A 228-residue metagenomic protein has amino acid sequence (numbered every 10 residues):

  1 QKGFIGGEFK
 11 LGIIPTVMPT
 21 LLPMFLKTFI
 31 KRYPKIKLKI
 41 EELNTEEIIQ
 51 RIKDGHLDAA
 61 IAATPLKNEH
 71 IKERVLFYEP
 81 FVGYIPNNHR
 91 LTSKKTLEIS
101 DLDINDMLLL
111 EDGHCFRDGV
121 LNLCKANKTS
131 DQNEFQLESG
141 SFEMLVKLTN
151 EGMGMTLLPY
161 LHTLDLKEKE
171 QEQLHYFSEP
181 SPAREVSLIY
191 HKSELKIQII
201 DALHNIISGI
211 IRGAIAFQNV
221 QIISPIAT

Functional and structural regions predicted by a protein language model:
Q1-K10, I30-R32, L66-R74, S93-T96: Short helix-loop hinge/linker segments at domain boundaries
K2-Y33, K37-E42, E46-Q50, G119 (+2 more regions): N-terminal winged-helix
E8-G12, A60, Y84, L108 (+2 more regions): Short, well-ordered beta-strand segments
M24-T28, T45-F81, I85, N122 (+3 more regions): Short beta-strand-centered segments that line the small-molecule binding cleft or hinge of alpha/beta clamshell
K37-N44, A63-T64, S130-S141: Short beta-strand-to-loop elements that line the ligand-binding cleft of bilobed periplasmic-binding protein-like
N68-V75, E79-P80, K94, G140-S193 (+1 more regions): Beta-alpha-beta core module
K72-D112, P182-K196, I206-R212: Hydrophobic/proline-rich hinge and linker segments of small-molecule sensing/allosteric domains, predominantly
D106-K128, K196-Q198, H204, I211-V220: Secondary-structure junction motif
